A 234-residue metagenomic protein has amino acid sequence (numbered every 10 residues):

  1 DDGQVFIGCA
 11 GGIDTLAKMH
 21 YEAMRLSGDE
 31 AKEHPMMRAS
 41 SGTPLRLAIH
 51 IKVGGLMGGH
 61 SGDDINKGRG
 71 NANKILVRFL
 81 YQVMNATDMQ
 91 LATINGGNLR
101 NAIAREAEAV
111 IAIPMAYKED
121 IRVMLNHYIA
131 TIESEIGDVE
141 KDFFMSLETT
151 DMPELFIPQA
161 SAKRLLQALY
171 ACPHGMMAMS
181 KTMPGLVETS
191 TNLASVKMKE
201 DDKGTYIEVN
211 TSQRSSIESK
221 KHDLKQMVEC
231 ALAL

Functional and structural regions predicted by a protein language model:
D1-Q213: Midchain, well-structured core segments that form catalytic/ion-binding scaffolds
N210-L234: C-terminal, non-catalytic macromolecule-binding modules
